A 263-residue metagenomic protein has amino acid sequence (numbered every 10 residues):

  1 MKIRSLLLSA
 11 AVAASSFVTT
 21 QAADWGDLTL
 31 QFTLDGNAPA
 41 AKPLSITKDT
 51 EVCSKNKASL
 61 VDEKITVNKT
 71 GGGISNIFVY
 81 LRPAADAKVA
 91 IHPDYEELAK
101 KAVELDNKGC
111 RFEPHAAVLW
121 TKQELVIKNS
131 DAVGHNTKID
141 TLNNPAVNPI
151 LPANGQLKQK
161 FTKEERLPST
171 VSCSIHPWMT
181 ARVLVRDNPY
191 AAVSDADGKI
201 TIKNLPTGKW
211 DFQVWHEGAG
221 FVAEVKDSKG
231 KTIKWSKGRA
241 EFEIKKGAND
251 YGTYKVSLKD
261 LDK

Functional and structural regions predicted by a protein language model:
K2-S9: Sec-dependent signal peptide recognition, specifically the positively charged N-region followed immediately by
S9-S16: Bacterial N-terminal signal peptides
Q21-K263: Extracytoplasmic copper-binding redox domains, predominantly the cupredoxin/blue-copper superfamily
